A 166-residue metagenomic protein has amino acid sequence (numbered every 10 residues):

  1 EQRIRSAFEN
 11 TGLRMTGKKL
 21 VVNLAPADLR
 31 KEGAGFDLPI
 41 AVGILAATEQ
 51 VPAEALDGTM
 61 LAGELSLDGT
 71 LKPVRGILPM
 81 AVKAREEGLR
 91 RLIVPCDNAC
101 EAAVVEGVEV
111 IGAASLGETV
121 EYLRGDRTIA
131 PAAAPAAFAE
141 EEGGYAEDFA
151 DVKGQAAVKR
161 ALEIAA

Functional and structural regions predicted by a protein language model:
E1-A166: Peripheral, non-AAA+ core regions of ATP-driven protein-machinery
